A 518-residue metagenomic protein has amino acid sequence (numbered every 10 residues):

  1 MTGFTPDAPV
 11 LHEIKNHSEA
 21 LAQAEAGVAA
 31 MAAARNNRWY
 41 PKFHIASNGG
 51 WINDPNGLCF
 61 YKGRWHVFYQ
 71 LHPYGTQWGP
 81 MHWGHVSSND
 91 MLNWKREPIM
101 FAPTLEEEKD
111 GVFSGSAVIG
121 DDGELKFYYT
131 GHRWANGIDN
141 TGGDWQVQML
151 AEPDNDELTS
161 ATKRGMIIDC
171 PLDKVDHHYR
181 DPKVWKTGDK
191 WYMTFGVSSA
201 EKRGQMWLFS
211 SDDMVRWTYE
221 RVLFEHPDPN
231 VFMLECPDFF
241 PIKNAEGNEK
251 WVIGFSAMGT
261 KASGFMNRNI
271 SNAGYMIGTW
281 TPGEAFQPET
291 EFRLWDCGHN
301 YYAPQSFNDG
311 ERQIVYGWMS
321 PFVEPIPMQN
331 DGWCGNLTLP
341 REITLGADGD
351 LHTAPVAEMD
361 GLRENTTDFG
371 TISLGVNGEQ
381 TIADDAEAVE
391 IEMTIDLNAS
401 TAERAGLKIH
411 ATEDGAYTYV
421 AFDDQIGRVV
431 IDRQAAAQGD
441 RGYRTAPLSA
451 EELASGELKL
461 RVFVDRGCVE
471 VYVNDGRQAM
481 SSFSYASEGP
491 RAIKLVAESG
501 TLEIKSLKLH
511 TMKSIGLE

Functional and structural regions predicted by a protein language model:
T2-D181, K186-L234, K243-C297, R312 (+4 more regions): Beta-rich carbohydrate-recognition and catalytic domains
G3-F4, E25-M31, E246, T279-E518: Beta-rich accessory regions
